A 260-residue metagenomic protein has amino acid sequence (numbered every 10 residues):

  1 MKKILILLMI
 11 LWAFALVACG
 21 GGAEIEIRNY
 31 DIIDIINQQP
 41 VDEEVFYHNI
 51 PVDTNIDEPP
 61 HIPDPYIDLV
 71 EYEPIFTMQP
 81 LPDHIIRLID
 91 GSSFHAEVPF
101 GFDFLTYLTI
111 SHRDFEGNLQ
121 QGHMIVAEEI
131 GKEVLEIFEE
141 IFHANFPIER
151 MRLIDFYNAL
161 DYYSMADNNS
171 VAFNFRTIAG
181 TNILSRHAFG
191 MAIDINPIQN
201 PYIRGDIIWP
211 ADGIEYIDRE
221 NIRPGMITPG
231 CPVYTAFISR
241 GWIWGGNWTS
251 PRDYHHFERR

Functional and structural regions predicted by a protein language model:
M1-I4: Positively charged n-region of N-terminal signal peptides that target proteins for export
I6-F14: Hydrophobic helical h-region of N-terminal Sec-dependent signal peptides in bacterial secretory/periplasmic proteins
V17-A18: C-terminal motif of bacterial Sec signal peptides marking the signal peptidase cleavage site
I25-N118: N-terminal module-boundary/linker segments of secreted carbohydrate-active enzymes
N29-I36, D42-D53, I178-L184, F189-R260: Catalytic cores and adjacent binding grooves of peptidoglycan-active enzymes
A96, L119-E128, T181, D218-G225: Second-shell loop/turn segments in exported
F100-M165: Active-site acidic/histidine clusters and adjacent loop/turn architecture that either coordinate catalytic ions
E149, F156-I183, A236-I243: Conserved short secondary-structure elements within globular domains
